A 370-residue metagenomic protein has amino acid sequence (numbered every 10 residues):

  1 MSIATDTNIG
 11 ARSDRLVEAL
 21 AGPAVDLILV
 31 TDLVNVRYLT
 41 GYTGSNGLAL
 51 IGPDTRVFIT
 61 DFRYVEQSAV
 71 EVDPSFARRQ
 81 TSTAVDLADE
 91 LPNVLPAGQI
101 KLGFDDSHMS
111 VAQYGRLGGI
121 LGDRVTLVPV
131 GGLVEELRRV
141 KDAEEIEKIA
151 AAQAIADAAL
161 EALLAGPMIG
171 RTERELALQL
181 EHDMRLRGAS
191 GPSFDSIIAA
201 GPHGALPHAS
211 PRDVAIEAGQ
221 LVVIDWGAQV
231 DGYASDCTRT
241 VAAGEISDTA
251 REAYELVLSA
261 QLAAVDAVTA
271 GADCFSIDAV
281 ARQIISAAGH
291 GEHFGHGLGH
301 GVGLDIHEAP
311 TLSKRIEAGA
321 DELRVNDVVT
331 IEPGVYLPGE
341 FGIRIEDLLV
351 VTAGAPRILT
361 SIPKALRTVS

Functional and structural regions predicted by a protein language model:
M1-S370: Active-site neighborhoods and metal-handling regions in enzymes and metal-associated proteins
